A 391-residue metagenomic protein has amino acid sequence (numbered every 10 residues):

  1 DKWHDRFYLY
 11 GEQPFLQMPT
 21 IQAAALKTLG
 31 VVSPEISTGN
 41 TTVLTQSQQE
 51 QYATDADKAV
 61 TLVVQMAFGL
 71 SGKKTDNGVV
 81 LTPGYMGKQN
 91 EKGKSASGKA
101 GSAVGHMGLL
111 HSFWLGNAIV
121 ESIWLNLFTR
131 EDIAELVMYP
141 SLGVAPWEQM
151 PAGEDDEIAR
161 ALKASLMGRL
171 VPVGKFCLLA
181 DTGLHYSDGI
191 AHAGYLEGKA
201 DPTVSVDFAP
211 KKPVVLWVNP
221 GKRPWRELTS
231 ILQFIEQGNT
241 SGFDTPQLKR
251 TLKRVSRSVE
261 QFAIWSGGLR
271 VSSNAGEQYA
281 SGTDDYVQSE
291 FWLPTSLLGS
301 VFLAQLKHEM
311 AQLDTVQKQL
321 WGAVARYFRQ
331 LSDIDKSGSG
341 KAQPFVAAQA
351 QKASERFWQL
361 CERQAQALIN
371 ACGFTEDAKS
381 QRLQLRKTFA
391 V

Functional and structural regions predicted by a protein language model:
D1-S37, V64, L70-D76, V80-V391: Extended alpha-helical scaffolding segments
S47-E50, V173: Short metal-coordination and nucleic-acid-contact micro-motifs, chiefly zinc-binding Cys/His arrays
D55-K58: Cys/His-coordinated zinc-binding microdomains
